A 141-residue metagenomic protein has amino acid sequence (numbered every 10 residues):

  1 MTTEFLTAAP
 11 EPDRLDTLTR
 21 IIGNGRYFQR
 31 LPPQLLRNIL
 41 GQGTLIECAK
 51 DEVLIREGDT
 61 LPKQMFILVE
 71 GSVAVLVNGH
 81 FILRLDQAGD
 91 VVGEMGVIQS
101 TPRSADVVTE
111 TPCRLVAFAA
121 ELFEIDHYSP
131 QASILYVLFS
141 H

Functional and structural regions predicted by a protein language model:
M1-H141: Cytosolic regulatory regions built on CNB/CRP/Popeye-like sensor folds
